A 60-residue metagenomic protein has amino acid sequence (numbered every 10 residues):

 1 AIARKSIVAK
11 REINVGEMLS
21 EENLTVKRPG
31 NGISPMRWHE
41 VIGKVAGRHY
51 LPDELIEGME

Functional and structural regions predicted by a protein language model:
A1-E60: Catalytic cores and adjacent flexible loops of soluble metabolic enzymes that perform enolate/carbanion chemistry on
